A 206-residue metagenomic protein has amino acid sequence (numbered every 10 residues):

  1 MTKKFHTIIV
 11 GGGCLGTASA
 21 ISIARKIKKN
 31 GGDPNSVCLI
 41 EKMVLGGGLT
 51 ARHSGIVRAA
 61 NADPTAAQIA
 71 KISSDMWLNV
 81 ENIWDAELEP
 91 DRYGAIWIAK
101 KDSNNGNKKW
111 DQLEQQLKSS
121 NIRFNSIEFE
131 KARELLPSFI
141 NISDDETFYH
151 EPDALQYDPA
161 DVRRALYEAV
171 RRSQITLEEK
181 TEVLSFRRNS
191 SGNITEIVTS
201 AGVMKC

Functional and structural regions predicted by a protein language model:
T2-L15, C38: Beta1/beta-strand and adjacent pyrophosphate-binding region of the FAD-binding site in flavoprotein oxidoreductases
A24-A51: Glycine-rich FAD pyrophosphate-binding loop
N30-N35, E87-D91, E178: Short helix-terminating capping/connector loops at secondary-structure junctions
E41, E128-F129, E179-T181: Short loop/edge segments at beta-strand edges and connector loops that shape dinucleotide/nucleotide cofactor-binding
M43-L45, A132, L166: Short beta-to-alpha linker loops that shape the active-site pocket of alpha/beta-hydrolase fold enzymes
S54-S138, D145-E146: Dinucleotide-binding Rossmann-like beta1-alpha1 core, especially the glycine-rich loop that anchors the ADP
H150-C206: Helical element adjacent to the flavin cofactor pocket in flavoenzyme catalytic cores
